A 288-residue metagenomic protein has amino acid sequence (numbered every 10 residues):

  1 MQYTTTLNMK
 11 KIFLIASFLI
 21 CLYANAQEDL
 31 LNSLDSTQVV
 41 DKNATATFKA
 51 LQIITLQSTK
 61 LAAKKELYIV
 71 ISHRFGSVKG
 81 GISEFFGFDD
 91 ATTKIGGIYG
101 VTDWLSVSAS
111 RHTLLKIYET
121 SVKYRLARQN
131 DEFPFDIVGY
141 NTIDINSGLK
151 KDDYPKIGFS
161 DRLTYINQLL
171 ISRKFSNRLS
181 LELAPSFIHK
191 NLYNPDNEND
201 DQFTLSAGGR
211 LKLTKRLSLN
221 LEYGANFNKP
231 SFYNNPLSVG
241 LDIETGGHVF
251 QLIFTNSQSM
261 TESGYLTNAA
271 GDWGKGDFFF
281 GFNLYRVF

Functional and structural regions predicted by a protein language model:
M1-L30: Bacterial Sec-dependent N-terminal signal peptides
Q27-P155, L163-N167, S172-L183, F187-N191 (+2 more regions): Transmembrane beta-barrel domains of Gram-negative outer membranes and organellar outer membranes
R178, E182-A225: A mid-sequence, solvent-exposed acidic-amphipathic segment
D200, F232-N234: Membrane-helix boundary/juxtamembrane motif in polytopic membrane proteins
L213-N220, K229-S231, H248-Q251: Substrate-binding/catalytic groove segments of enzymes that remodel or degrade extracellular structural polymers
